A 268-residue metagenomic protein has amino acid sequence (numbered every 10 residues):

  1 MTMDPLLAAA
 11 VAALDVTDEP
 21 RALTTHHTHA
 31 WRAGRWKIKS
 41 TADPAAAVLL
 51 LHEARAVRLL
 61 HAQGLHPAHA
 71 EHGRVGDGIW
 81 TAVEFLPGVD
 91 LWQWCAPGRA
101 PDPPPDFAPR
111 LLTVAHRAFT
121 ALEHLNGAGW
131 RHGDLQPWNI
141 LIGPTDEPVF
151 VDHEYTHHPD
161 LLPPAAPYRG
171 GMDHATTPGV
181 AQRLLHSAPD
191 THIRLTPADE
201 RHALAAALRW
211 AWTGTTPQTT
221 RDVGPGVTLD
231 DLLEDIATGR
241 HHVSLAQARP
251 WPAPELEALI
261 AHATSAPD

Functional and structural regions predicted by a protein language model:
T2-A33: ATP-binding glycine-rich phosphate-binding loop
T24-H52, R58: ATP-binding glycine-rich loop module of kinase domains
A68-I79: Short beta-strand micro-motifs within the conserved protein kinase catalytic domain, predominantly in the N-lobe
D77-D90: Conserved short submotifs of the Hanks-type protein kinase catalytic core that shape the nucleotide-binding pocket
N126-G143: Catalytic-loop of the protein kinase fold
D152-H157: Activation of the activation-loop gatekeeper triad in protein kinase-fold domains
